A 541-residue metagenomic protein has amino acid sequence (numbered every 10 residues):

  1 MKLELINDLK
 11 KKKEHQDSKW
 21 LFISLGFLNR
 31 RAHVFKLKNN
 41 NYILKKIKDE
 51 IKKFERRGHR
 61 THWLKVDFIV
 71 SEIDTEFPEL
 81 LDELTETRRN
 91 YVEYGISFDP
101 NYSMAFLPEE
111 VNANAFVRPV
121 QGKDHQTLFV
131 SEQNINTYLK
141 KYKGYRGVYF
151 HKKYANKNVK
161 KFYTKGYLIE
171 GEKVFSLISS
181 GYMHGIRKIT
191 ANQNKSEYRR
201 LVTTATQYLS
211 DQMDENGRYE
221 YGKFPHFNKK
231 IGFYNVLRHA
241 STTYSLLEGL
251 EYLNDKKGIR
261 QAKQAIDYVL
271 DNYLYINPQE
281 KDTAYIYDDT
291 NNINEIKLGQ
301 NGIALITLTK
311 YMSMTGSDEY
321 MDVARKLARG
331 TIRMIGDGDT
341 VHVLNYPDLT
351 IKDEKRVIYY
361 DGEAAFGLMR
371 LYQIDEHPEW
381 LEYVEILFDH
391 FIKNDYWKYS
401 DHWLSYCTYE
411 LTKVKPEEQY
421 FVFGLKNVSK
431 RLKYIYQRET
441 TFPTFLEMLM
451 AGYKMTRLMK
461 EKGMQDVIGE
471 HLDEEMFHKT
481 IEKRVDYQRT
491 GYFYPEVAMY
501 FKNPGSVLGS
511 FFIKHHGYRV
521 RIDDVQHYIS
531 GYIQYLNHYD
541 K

Functional and structural regions predicted by a protein language model:
M1-N39, I43: Charged, amphipathic alpha-helical stretches
K13, L201-R218, I259-K281, M321-H342 (+3 more regions): Long, well-ordered core segments of solenoidal/helical folds
K45-R200: Extended, non-transmembrane interaction/recognition domains
G181-K195, A240-K256, I303-S317, E363-E376 (+3 more regions): Well-ordered alpha-helical scaffold segments within catalytic/enzyme domains
E197, F233-S245, N294-I306, K355-F366 (+7 more regions): Aromatic- and histidine-enriched alpha-helix N-cap/loop-to-helix transition segments that scaffold the rims
T206, M213-N216, P225-E295, G299 (+5 more regions): Glycine- and small hydrophobic-enriched segments that form the cores of compact globular domains
Y219-N235, E280-I303, V341-E363, L404-Q419 (+2 more regions): Carbohydrate-binding/catalytic loop surfaces
Y234, P416-Q419, G424, Q437-K541: CBM-like carbohydrate-recognition segments
